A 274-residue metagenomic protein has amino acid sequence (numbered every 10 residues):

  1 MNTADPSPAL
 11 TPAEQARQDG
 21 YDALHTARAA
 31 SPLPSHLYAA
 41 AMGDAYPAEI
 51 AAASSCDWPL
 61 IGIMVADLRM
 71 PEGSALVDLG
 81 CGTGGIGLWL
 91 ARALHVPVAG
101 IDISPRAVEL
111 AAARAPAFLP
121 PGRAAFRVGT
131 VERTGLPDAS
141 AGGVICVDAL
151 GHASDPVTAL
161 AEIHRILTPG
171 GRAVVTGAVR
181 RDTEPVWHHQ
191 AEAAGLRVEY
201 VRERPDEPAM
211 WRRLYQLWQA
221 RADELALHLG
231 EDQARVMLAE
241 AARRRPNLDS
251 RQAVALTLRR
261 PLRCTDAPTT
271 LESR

Functional and structural regions predicted by a protein language model:
M1-D44: N-terminal, positively charged/glycine-rich alpha-helical extensions of SAM-dependent methyltransferases
S54-E72: Conserved alpha-helix/loop element of class I SAM-dependent methyltransferases that forms part of the SAM/SAH-binding
V77-L79, T83-R133: Class I SAM-dependent methyltransferase SAM/SAH-binding core
E132-V144: A short acidic, Gly/Pro-enriched loop at the edge of an enzyme's catalytic core that lines a small-molecule cofactor
G143-D155: A short SAM/SAH-binding and catalytic strip from SAM-dependent methyltransferases
V157-P169: A short glycine-rich, Lys/Arg-flanked "PGG" loop and its adjoining helix->strand segment in the class I
G171-G177: Conserved beta-strand signature within the Rossmann-like core of class I S-adenosyl-L-methionine
R202-R274: Conserved Class I S-adenosyl-L-methionine
